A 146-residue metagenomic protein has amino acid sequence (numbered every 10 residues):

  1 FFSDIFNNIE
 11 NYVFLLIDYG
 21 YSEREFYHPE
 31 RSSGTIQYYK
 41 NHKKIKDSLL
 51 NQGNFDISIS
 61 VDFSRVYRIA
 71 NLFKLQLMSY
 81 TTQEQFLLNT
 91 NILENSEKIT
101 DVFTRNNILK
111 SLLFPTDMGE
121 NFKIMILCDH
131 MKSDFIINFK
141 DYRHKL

Functional and structural regions predicted by a protein language model:
F1-L146: Long, Lys/Arg- and hydrophobic-enriched amphipathic alpha-helices
